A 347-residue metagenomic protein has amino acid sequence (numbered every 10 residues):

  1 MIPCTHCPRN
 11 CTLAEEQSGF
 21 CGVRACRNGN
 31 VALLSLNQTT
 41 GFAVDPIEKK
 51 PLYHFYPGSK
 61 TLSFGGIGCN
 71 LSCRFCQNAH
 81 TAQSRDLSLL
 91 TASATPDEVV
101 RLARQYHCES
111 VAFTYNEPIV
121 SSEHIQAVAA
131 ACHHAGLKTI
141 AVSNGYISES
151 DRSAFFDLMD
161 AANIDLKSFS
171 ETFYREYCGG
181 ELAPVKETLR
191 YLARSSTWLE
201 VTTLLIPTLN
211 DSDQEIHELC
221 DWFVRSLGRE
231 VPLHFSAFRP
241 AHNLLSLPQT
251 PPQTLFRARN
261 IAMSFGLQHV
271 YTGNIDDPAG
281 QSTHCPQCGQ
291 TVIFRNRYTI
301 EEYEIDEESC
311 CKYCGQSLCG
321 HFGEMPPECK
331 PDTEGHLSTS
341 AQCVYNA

Functional and structural regions predicted by a protein language model:
M1-E16, L209-A347: Auxiliary Fe-S-binding modules of radical SAM enzymes
P8, G22-A25, N70, Q77 (+2 more regions): Cys/His-coordinated zinc-binding microdomains
L13, G22-V23, S35-Q38, V44-P46 (+9 more regions): Generic structural "secondary-structure junction" signal
F20-V23, N28-L34, V292-I300: Short recognition patches in nucleic-acid-associated and regulatory proteins
C26-A161, C329-H336, A347: Conserved Radical SAM active-site core
P57, A92, C178-E181, P251 (+1 more regions): Short, conserved glycine- and acidic-residue-centered signature motifs in active-site or ligand-binding loops
P96-T250: Conserved AdoMet/S-adenosylmethionine-binding subsite of the radical SAM
